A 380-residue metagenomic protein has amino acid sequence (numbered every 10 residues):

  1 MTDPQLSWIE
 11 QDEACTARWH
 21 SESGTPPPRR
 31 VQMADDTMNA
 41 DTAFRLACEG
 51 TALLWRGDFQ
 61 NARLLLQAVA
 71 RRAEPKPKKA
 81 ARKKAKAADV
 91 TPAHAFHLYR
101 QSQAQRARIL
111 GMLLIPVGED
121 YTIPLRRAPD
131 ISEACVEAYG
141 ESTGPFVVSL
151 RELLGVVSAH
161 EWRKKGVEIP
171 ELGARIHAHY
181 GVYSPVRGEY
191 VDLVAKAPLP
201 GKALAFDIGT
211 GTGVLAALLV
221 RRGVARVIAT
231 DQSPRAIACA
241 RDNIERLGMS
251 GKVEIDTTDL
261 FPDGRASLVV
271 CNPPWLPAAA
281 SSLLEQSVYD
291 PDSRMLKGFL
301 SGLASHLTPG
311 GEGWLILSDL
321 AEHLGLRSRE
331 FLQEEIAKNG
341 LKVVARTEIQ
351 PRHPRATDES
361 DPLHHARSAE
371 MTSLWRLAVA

Functional and structural regions predicted by a protein language model:
T2-G24, P28-V167: N-terminal auxiliary segments of SAM/dcSAM-dependent transferases
D130-L204, I208-L218, R367-A369: SAM-dependent Rossmann-like transferase core, predominantly class I methyltransferases with a strong bias toward
R187-C271, P277: Conserved SAM/SAH cofactor-binding pocket of Class I
A236, P273-G298: Mobile active-site "lid"/loop adjacent to the S-adenosyl-L-methionine
M295-P309: A short glycine-rich, Lys/Arg-flanked "PGG" loop and its adjoining helix->strand segment in the class I
G298-F299, L324-G340: Short alpha-helix
G310-S318: Conserved beta-strand signature within the Rossmann-like core of class I S-adenosyl-L-methionine
L332-V379: Class I S-adenosyl-L-methionine
